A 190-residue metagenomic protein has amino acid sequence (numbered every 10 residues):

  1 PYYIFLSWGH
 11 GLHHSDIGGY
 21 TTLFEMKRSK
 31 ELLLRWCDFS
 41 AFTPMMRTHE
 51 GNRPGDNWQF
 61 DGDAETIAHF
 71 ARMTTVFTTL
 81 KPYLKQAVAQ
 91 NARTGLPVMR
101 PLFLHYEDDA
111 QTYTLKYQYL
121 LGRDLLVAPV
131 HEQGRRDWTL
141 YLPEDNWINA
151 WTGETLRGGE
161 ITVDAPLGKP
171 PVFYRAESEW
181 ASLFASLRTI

Functional and structural regions predicted by a protein language model:
P1-R175, E179-A185: Catalytic-domain carbohydrate-binding cleft regions of carbohydrate-active enzymes
L187-I190: Long, internal low-complexity/basic segments
